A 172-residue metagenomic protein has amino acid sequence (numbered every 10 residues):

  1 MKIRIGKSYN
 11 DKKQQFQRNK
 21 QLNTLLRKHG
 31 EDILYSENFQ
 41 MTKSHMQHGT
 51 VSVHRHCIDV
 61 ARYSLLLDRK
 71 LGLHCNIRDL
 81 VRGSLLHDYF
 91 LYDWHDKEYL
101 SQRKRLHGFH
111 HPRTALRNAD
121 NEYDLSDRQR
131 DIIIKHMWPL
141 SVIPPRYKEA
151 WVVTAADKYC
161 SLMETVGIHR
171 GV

Functional and structural regions predicted by a protein language model:
M1-V172: Metal-dependent phosphohydrolase cores
